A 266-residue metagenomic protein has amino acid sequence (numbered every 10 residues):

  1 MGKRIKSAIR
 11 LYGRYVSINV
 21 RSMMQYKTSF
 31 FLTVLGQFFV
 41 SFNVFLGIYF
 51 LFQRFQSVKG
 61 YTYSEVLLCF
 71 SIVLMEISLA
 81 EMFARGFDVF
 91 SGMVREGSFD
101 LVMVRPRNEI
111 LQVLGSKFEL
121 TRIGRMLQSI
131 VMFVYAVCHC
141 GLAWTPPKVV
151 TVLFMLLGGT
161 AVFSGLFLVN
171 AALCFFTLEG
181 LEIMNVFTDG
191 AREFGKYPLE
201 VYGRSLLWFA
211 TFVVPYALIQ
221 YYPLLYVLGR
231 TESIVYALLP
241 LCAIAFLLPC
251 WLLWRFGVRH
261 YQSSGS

Functional and structural regions predicted by a protein language model:
M1-S266: Hydrophobic transmembrane alpha-helices and immediately adjacent juxtamembrane helices of multi-pass inner-membrane
